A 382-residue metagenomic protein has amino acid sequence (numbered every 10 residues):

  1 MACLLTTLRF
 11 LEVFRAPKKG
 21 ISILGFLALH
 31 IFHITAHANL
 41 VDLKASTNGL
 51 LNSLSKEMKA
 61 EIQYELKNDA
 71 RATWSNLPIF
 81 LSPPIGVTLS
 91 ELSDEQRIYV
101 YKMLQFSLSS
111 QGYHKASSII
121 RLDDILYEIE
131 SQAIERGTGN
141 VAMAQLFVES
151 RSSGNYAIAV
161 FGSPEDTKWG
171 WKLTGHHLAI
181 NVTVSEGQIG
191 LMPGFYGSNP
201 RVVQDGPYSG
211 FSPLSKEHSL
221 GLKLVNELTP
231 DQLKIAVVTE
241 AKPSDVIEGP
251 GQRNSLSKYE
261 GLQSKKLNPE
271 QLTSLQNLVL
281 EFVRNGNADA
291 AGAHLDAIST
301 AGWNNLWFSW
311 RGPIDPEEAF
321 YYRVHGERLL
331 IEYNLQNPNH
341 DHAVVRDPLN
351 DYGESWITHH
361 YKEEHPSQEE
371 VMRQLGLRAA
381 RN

Functional and structural regions predicted by a protein language model:
M1-A16: N-terminal secretory signal peptides that target proteins for export/translocation
E12-A16, H33, L275, G376: Short, flexible coil/linker elements and helix-boundary hinge sites characteristic of intrinsically disordered
A16, G25-F26, L66: Enrichment for repetitive, rod-forming helical segments
S22-I31: Bacterial N-terminal signal peptides
F32-A38: Sec/Tat signal peptide C-region and signal peptidase I cleavage site
N39-S109, Y113-N382: A cross-kingdom marker for long, charged
